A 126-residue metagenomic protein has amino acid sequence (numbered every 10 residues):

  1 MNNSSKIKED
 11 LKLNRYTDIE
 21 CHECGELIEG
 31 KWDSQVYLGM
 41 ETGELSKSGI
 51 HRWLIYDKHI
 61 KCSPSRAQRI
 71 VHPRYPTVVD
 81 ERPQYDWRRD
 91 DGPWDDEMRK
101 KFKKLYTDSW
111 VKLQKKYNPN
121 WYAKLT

Functional and structural regions predicted by a protein language model:
M1-L11, M40-L45: Short Cys/His-rich Zn2+-coordinating modules
K6, D10-L13, N118, L125: Intrinsically disordered, low-complexity interaction/regulatory regions of eukaryotic proteins
E9, S63-I70, D108, K112: Intrinsically disordered, low-complexity linker/tail regions enriched in polar/charged residues
R15-R52: Short recognition patches in nucleic-acid-associated and regulatory proteins
I19, V78-R89, Y117-T126: Short, highly charged low-complexity linear segments
K47-T77: Short metal-binding segments enriched for Cys and/or His
S65-M98: Polybasic, low-complexity binding patches
M98-L125: Short flanking/linker segments adjacent to small metal-binding domains or redox-active Cys/His motifs
